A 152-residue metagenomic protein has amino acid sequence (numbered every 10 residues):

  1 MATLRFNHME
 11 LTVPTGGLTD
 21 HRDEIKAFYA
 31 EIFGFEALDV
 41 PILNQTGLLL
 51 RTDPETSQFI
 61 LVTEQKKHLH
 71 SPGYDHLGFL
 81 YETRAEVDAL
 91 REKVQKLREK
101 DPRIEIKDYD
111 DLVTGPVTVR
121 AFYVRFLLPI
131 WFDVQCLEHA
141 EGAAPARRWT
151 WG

Functional and structural regions predicted by a protein language model:
A2-N7, L97-G152: Vicinal oxygen chelate
N7-L18, L69-K96, R120-R125: Vicinal oxygen chelate
E10-Q58: Core segments of cupin and vicinal oxygen chelate
P41-N44, K67-L69, L112-P116: A short beta-turn/loop motif at secondary-structure boundaries
T56-L61, P129-I130: Short, charged/polar, Gly/Pro-enriched secondary-structure boundary elements
T63-L69, E138-A140: A short, sequence-level motif marking secondary-structure junctions
